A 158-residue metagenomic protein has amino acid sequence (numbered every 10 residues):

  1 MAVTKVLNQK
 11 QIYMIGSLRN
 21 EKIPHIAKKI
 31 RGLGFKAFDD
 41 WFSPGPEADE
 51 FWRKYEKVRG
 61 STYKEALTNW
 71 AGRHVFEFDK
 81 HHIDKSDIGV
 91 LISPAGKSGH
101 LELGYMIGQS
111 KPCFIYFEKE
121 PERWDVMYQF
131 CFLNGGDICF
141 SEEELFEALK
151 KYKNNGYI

Functional and structural regions predicted by a protein language model:
M1-I158: Conserved catalytic or regulatory cores that recognize and/or transform ribose-phosphate-containing ligands
